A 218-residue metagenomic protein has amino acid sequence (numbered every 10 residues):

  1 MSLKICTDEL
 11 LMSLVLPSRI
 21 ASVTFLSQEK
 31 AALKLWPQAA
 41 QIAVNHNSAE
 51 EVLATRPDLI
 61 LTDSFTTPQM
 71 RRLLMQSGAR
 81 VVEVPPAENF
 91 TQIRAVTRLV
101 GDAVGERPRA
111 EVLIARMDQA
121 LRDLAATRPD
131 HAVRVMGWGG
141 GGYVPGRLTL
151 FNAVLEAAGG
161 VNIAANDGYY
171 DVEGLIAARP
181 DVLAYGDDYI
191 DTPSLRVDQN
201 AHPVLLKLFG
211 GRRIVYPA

Functional and structural regions predicted by a protein language model:
M1-T55, L59-S64, I163: A short, structured surface patch at a secondary-structure boundary
T7-L10, S48, T66, M70 (+7 more regions): Stable alpha-helical elements in mature extracytoplasmic
D8-S13, Q28-L33, Y143-R147, A184-Y185 (+1 more regions): Short, solvent-exposed loop/turn elements at domain surfaces
L16, P37, Q76-G78, A158 (+1 more regions): Short, structured coil segments at secondary-structure junctions
L26-A31, Q38, V144-D171: Alpha-helical, coiled-coil/dimerization segments enriched in small aliphatic residues
A49-R56, D171-R179: Short helices/loops that flank or line small-molecule/ion binding pockets
D58-L59, Q69-G141, A164-D167, G211-A218: Extracytoplasmic substrate-binding proteins
T66-Q76, Y185-N200: A ligand-binding cleft/hinge motif common to bilobed small-molecule-binding domains
